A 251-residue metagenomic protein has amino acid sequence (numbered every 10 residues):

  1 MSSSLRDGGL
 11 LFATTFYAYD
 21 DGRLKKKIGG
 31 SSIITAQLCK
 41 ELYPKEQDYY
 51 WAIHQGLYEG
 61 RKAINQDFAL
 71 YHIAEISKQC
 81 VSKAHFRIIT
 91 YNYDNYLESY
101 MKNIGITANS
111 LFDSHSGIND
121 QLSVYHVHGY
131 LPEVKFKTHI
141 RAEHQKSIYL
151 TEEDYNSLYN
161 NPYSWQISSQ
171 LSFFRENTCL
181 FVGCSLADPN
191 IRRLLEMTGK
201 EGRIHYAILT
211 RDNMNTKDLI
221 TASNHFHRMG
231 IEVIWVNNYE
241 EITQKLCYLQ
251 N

Functional and structural regions predicted by a protein language model:
M1-Y49, E75-F86, N103-S123, V134 (+1 more regions): SIR2/sirtuin-family catalytic core signature
P44-G56, R141-Y149: Short, basic/glycine-rich phosphate-binding loops at helix/coil junctions that contact nucleotide phosphates
E59-Q66, E153-P162, C184: Short, flexible loop segments at the rims of nucleotide/cofactor-binding pockets, characterized by
K62-Q79, P162-Q170: A short, well-structured juxtamembrane/interface segment
N92: Active-site glycine-centered loops adjacent to acidic/histidine catalytic or metal-binding residues that shape
N95-S99, E133-K137, P189: Short, well-ordered, mixed-charge alpha-helical segments that flank or form enzyme active sites
V124-Q166, L171-S172: Glycine-rich phosphate- or other oxyanion-binding loops that anchor nucleotides, phosphorylated ligands
